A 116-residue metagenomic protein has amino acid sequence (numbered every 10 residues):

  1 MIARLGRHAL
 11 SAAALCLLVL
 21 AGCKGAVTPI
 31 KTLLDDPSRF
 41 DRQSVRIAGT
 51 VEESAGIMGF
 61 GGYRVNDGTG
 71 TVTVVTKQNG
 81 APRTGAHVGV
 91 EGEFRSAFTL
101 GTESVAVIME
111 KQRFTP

Functional and structural regions predicted by a protein language model:
M1-C23: Sec-dependent bacterial lipoprotein signal peptides
A21-P116: OB-fold and OB-like single-stranded nucleic-acid-recognition modules and their adjacent interaction interfaces
